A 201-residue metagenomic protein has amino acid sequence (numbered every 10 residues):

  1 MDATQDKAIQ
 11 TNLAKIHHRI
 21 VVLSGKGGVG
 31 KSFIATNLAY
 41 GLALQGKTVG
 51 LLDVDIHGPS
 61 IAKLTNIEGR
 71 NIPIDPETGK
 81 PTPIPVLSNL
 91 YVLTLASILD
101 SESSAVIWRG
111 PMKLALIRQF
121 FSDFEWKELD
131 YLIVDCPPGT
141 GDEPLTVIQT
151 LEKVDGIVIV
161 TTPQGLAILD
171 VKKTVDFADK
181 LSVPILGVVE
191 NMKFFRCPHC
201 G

Functional and structural regions predicted by a protein language model:
M1-V29, A43, R70: Extreme N-terminal, non-catalytic leader segments that precede Walker-type/kinase nucleotide-binding cores
I16, G27, D53, I61 (+5 more regions): Residue-level signature of catalytic and energy-coupling elements of molecular machines, predominantly ATP/GTP-dependent
R19-I56, V175: Walker A/P-loop phosphate-binding motif and the immediately C-terminal alpha-helix
K31-N37, G58-A62, C136-P144, A167-D170: Short glycine/serine/threonine-rich phosphate/pyrophosphate-binding segments that cradle anionic phosphate groups
V49, V54-L99: Phosphate-binding loop that captures ATP/GTP phosphates
S88-Y91, W126-L132, G156: Loop/turn-to-beta-strand initiation segments
S97-T150: Phosphate-binding/switch loop-helix module in NTP-utilizing enzymes
Y131, P137-G201: Conserved catalytic-core segment of NTP-binding enzymes
